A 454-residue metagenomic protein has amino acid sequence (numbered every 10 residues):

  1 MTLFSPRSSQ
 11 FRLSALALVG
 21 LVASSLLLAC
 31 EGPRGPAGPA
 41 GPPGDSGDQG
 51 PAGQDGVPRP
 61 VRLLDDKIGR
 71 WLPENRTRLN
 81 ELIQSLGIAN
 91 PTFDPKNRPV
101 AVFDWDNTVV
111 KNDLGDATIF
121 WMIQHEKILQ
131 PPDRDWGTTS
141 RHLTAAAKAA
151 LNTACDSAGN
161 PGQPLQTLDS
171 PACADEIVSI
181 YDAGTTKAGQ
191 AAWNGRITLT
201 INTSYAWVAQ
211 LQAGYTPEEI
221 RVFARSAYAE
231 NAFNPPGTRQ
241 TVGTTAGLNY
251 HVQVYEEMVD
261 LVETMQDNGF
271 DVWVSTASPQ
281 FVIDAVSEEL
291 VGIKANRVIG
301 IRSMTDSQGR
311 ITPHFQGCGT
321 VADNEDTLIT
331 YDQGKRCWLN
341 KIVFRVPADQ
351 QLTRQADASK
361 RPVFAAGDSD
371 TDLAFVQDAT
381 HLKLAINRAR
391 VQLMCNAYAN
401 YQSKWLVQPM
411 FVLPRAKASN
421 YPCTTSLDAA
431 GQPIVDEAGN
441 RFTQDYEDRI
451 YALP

Functional and structural regions predicted by a protein language model:
M1-R12: N-terminal secretory signal peptides that target proteins for export/translocation
Q10-V22: Sec-dependent N-terminal signal peptides
L26-A29: C-terminal motif of bacterial Sec signal peptides marking the signal peptidase cleavage site
G32-R59: Collagen/collagen-like triple-helix recognition
A37-G38, G56-W105, D113, I119-M122 (+3 more regions): Non-catalytic pre-domain segments flanking phosphatase-related domains
P60-D66, F93, R98, T198 (+2 more regions): C-terminal cap/substrate-recognition subdomain and adjoining C-terminal extension of metal-dependent phosphatase-like
G115, M122, L129-L248: A metal-dependent, Asp-based hydrolase signature
